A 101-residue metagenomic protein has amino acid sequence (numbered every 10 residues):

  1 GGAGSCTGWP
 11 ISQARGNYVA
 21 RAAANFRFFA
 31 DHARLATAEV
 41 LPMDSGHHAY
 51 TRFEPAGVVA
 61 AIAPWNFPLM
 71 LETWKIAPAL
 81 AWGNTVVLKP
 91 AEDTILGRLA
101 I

Functional and structural regions predicted by a protein language model:
G1-H47: N-terminal Rossmann-like NAD(P)+-binding subdomain of aldehyde/semialdehyde dehydrogenases
A38-I101: Rossmann-like NAD(P) dinucleotide-binding subdomain of oxidoreductase/dehydrogenase enzymes
